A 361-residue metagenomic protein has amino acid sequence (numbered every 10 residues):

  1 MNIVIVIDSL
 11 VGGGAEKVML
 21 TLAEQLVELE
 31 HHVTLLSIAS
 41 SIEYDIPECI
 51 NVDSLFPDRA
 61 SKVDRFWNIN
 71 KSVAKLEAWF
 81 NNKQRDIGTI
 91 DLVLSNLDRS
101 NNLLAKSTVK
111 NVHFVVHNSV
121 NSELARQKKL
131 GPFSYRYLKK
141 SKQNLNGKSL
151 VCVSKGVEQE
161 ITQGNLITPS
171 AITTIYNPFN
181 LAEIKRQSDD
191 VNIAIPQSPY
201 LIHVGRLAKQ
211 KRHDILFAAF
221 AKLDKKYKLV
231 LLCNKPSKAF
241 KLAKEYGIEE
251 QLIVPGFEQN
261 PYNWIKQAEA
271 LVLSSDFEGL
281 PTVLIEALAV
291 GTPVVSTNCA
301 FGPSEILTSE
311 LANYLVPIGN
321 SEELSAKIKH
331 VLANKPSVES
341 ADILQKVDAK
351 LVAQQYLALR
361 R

Functional and structural regions predicted by a protein language model:
I5-G12, K17-M19, Q25-W67, I172 (+1 more regions): N-terminal strand-loop element at the rim of the active site of nucleotide-sugar-dependent glycosyltransferases
E16-T21, P199, H203-K222: A conserved mid-protein helix/loop that constitutes part of the nucleotide-sugar donor-binding site
S54, S309-S321, K329-K335: Conserved acidic donor-binding segment of nucleotide-sugar-dependent glycosyltransferases
L94-N101, V116-H117: Short His-centered aromatic/hydrophobic patch
L103-L104, L145-A171, K241: A short, active-site helix/loop in glycosyltransferases that binds the activated sugar's phosphate group
G131-L150: Membrane-proximal helix-turn-helix segments that form the acceptor-binding/catalytic region of lipid-linked
F257, D276: Aromatic "clamp/platform" in nucleotide-sugar-dependent glycosyltransferases that forms part of the donor/acceptor
P293-T297: Short hydrophobic beta-strand element within catalytic cores of glycosyltransferases and related nucleotide-activated
